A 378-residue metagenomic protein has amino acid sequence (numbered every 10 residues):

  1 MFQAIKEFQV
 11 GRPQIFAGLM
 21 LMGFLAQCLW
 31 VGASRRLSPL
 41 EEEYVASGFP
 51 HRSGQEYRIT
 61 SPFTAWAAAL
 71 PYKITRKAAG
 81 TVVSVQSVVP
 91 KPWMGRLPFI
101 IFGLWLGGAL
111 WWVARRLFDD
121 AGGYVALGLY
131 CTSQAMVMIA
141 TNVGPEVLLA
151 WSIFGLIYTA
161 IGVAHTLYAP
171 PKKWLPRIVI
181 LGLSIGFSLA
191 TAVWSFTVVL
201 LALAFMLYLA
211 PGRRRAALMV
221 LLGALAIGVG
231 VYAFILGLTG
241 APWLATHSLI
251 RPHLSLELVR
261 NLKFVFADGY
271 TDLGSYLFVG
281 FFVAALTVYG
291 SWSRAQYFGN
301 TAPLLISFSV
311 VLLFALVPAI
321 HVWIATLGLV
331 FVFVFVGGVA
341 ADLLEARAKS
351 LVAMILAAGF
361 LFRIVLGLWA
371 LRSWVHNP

Functional and structural regions predicted by a protein language model:
R12-E42, L225-G240, G359-L368: Transmembrane signal-anchor helices characteristic of membrane glycosylation enzymes that use polyprenol
G23, A126-C131, Y158, I185 (+1 more regions): Short helix- or helix-capping micro-motifs that position conserved polar/aromatic residues at function-defining sites
P39, T60, A135-L149, H321: Short acidic/glycine- and proline-prone juxtamembrane loop motifs at membrane-interface regions of multi-pass membrane
T81-V82, Q86, L110-T132, W151: Transmembrane-helix signature of polytopic, membrane-embedded enzymes that assemble or transfer cell-envelope glycans
R115, A121, L156-I178, S188 (+1 more regions): Membrane-interface transmembrane helices that cradle and orient dolichyl/undecaprenyl
I139-A140, E146, P318-A348: Hydrophobic/aromatic-rich transmembrane helices and adjacent perimembrane loops
F187, F196-N300, F308-L312, V317-P318 (+1 more regions): Transmembrane-lumen/periplasm boundary regions of multi-pass, lipid-linked membrane glycan transferases
A340-S373: Signature aromatic-anchored transmembrane alpha helix within multi-pass, membrane-resident enzymes that catalyze glycan
